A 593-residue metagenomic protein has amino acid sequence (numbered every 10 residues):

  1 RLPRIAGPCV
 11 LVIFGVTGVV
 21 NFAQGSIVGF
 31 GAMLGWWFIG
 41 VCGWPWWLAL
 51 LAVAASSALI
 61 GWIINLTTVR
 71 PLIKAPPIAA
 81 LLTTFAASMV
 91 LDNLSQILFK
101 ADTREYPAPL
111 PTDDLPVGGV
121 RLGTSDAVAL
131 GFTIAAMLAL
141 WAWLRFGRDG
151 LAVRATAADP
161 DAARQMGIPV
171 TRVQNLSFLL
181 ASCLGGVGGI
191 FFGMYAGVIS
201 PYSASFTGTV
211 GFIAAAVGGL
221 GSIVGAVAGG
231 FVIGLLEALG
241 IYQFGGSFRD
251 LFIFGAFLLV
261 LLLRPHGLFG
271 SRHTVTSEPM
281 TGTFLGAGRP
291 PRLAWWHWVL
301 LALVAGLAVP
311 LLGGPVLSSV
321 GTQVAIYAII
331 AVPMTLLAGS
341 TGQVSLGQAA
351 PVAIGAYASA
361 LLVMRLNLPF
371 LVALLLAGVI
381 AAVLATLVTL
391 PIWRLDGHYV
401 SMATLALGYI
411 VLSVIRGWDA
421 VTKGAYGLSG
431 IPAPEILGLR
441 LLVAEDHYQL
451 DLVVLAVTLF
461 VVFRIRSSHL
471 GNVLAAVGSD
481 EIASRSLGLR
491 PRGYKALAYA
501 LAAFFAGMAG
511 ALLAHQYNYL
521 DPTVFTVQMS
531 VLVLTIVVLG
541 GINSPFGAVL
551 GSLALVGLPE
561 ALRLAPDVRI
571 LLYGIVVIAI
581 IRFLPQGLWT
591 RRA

Functional and structural regions predicted by a protein language model:
R1-A6, L34, V41-A49, A75-L81 (+8 more regions): Membrane-interfacial amphipathic/re-entrant helices at transmembrane-helix boundaries
R1-V41, I63-A79, T171-R172, L176 (+8 more regions): Single transmembrane alpha-helix segments in multi-pass membrane proteins
C9, L98, D102, A158-Q165 (+6 more regions): Cytosolic-side transmembrane-helix boundaries in multi-pass membrane proteins
G43-A55, N175-L263, A349, L374-L375 (+3 more regions): Transmembrane alpha-helical segments in multi-pass inner-membrane proteins
G43-A87, L94, A228-I233, E237 (+3 more regions): Alpha-helical transmembrane segments within multi-pass membrane transporters and channels
A58-I63, T84-D102, D126-A127, I134 (+6 more regions): Mid-bilayer segments of alpha-helical transmembrane spans in multi-pass integral membrane proteins that mediate
L82, M89-G118, Y242-R249, P265-E278 (+3 more regions): Extracellular/periplasmic helix-loop junction at the C-terminal end of a transmembrane helix in multi-pass membrane
R121-I199, I223-A228, P290-A294, L442-D521: Helix-loop-helix "hairpin" substructures at the membrane interface of multi-pass membrane proteins
